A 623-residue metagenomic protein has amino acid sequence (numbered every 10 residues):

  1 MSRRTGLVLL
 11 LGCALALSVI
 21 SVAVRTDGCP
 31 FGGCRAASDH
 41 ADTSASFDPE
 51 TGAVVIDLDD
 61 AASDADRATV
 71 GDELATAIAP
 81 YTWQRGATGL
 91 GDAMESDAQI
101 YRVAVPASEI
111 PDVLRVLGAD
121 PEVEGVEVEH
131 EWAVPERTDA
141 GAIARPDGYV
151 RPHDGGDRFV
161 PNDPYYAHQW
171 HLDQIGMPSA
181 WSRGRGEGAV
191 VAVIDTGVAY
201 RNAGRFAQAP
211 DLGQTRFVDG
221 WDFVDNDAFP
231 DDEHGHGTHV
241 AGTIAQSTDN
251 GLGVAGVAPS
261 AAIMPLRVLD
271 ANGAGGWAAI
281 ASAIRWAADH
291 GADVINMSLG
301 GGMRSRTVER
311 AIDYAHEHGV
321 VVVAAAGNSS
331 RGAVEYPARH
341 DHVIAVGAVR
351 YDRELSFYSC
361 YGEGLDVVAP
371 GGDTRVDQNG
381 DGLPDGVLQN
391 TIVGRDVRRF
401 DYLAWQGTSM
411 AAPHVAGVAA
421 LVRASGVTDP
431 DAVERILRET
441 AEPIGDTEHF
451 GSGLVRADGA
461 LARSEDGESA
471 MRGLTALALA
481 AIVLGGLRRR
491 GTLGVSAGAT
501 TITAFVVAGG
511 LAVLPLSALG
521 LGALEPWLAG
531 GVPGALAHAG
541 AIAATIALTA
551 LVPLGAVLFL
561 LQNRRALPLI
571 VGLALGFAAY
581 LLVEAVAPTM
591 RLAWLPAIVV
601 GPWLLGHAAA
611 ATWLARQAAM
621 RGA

Functional and structural regions predicted by a protein language model:
L17-V24, C29, C34, D92-A98 (+5 more regions): Protease zymogen maturation seam
T26-A142, S179-S182, E187, A292-D293 (+1 more regions): Inhibitory N-terminal propeptides of secreted protease zymogens
V55, R102, G125-E127, V190-V193 (+7 more regions): Structural recognition of the beta-strand scaffold that forms the well-ordered cores of secreted hydrolase catalytic
P178-D219, N226-G276, R339-H342, Y361-G364 (+3 more regions): Subtilisin-like serine protease catalytic core
G186-E187, S247, P265-H342, D352-E354 (+3 more regions): Substrate-binding/access-modulating region of protease and related hydrolase catalytic domains
D195, R339-R423, S517, G540-T549 (+1 more regions): Extracellular S/T/G-rich loop segment that most often corresponds to the catalytic His/Ser-adjacent loop
A292-M297, R306-T307, A311, H318 (+4 more regions): C-terminal subdomain of the subtilisin-like protease fold in secreted/lumenal serine endopeptidases
T492-A623: Alpha-helical transmembrane segments of integral membrane proteins
